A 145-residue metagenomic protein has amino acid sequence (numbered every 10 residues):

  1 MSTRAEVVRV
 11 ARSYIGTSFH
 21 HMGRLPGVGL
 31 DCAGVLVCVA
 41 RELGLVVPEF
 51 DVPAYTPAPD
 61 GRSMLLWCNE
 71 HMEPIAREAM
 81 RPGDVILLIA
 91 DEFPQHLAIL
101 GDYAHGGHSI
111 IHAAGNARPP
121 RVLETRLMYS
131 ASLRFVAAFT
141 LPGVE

Functional and structural regions predicted by a protein language model:
M1-H71, P82, I89-D91, Q95-H96 (+1 more regions): N-terminal capping segments
E73-I75, D91-E145: Aromatic- and glycine-rich peptidoglycan recognition patches
D84-L87, A113: Charged, low-complexity, helix/coiled-coil-prone segments
